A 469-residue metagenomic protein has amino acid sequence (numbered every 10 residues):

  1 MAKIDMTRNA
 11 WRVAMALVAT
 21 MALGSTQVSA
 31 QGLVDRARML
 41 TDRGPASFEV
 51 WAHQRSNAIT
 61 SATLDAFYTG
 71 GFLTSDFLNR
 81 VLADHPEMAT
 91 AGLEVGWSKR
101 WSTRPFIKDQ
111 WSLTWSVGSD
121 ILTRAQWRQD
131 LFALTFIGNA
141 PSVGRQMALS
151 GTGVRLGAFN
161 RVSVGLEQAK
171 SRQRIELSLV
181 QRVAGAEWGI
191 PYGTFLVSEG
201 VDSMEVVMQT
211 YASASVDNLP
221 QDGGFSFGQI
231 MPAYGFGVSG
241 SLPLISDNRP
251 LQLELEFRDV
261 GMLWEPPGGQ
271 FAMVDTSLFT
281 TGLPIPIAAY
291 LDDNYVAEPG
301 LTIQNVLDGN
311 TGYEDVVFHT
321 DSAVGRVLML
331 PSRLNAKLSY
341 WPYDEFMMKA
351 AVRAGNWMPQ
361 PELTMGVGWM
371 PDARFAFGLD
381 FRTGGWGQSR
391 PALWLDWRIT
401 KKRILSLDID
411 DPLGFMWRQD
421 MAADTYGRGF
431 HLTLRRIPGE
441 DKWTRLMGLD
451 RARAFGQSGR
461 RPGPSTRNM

Functional and structural regions predicted by a protein language model:
T26-I121, A125, M469: N-terminal, post-signal peptide beta-strand-biased segments of exported outer-membrane/organellar beta-barrel and other
A52-A58, V117-A125, K170, L179-G185 (+7 more regions): Transmembrane beta-strands of outer-membrane beta-barrel pores
F77-T90, T123-F136, A140-F159, A186-M231 (+4 more regions): Extracellular/periplasm-exposed beta-strand and loop segments of Gram-negative cell-envelope proteins, dominated by
E87-V95, L156-V162, I230-F236, L330-L334 (+3 more regions): Residues that define the transmembrane beta-barrel architecture of outer-membrane proteins
L93-P105, W115, N160-K170, L179 (+8 more regions): Residues on the lipid-exposed face of transmembrane beta-strands in outer-membrane beta-barrel proteins
W111-L113, K170-I175, S246-L253, D344-K349 (+3 more regions): Repeated loop/turn-to-beta-strand initiation elements of outer-membrane beta-barrel proteins
D120-N160, A169, S213-Q221, D380-M469: Outer-membrane beta-barrel translocator/channel fold
F225, D344-N356, L363-W386, P391-L393 (+1 more regions): Transmembrane beta-strand segments that form the barrel wall of outer-membrane beta-barrel proteins
